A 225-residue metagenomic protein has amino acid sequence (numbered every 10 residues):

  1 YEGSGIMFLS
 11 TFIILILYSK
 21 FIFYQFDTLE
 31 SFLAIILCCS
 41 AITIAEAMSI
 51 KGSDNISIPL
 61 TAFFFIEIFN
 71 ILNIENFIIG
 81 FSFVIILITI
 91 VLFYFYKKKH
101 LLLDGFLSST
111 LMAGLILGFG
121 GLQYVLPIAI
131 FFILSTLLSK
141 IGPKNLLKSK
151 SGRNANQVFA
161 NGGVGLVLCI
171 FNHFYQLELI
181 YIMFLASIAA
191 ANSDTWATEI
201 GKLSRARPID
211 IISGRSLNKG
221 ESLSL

Functional and structural regions predicted by a protein language model:
Y1-L17, F21-I22, F26-I68, F77-L225: Interhelical loop and helix-boundary elements at the membrane-water interface of polytopic inner-membrane proteins
